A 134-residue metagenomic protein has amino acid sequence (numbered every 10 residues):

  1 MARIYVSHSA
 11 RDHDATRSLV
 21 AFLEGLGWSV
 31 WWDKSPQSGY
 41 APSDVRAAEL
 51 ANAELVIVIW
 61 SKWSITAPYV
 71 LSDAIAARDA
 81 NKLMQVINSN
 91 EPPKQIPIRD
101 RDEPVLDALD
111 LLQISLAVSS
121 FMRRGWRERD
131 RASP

Functional and structural regions predicted by a protein language model:
M1-V58, R78-K82, S89-N90, R123-P134: Conserved N-terminal substructure of TIR/SEFIR domains
R17-V20, Y69-S72, I98-R99: Short amphipathic alpha-helical segments
N52, D73-A76, A117-S120: Alpha-helical scaffold elements adjacent to nucleotide-binding pockets in ATP/GTP-utilizing enzyme cores
K62-K82: Conserved TIR/SEFIR loop-to-helix hotspot centered on a Trp-containing motif with a nearby acidic residue
K62-W63, I87-P93: Short beta-alpha junction loops
M84-V86, E103-V105: Conserved beta-strand scaffold positions in the cores of enzyme catalytic domains, especially in NTP/NDP-utilizing
P92-E103: Glycine-rich, charge-decorated loop segments at or immediately adjacent to ligand/cofactor-binding or catalytic sites
D107-S133: C-terminal helix of von Willebrand factor
